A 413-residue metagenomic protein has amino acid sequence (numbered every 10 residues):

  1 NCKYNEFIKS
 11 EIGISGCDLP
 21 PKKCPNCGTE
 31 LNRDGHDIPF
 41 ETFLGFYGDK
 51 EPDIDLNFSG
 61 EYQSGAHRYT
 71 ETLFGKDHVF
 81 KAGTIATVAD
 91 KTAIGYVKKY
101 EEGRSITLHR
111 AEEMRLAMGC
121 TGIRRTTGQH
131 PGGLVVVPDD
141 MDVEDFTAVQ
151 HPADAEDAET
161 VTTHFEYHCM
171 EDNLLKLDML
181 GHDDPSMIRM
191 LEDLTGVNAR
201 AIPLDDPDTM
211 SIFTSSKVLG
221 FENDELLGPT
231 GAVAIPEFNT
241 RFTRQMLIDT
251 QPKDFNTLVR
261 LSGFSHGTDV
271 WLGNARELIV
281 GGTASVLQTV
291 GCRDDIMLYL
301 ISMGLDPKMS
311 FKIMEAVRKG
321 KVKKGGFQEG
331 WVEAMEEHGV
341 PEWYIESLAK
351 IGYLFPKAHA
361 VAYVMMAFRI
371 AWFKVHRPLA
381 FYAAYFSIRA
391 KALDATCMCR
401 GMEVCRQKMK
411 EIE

Functional and structural regions predicted by a protein language model:
N1-E413: Noncatalytic, beta-rich nucleic-acid-contacting surfaces in large DNA/RNA-processing enzymes
